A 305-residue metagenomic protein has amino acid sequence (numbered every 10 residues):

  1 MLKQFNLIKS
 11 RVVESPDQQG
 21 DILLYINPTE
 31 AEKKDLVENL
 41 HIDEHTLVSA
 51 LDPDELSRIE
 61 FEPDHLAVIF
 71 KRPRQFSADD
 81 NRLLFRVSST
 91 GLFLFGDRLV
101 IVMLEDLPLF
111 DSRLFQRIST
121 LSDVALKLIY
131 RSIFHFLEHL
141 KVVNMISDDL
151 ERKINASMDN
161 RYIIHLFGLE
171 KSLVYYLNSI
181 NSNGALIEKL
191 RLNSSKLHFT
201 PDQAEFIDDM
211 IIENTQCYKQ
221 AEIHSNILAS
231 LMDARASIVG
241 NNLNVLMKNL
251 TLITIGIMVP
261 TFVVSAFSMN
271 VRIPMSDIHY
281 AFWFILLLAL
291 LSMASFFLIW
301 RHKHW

Functional and structural regions predicted by a protein language model:
M1-L192, F199, D209, E213-Q216 (+2 more regions): Peripheral, non-transmembrane regulatory/ligand-interaction domains of membrane transport proteins
H41, T215-W305: Hydrophobic alpha-helical transmembrane segments and their immediately adjacent juxtamembrane loops
M145-R152, I164-G168, E205-I212, N226 (+3 more regions): Short amphipathic alpha-helical coupling elements at transmembrane boundaries
N155, Y162, N181, E188 (+8 more regions): Alpha-helical coiled-coil oligomerization motifs
